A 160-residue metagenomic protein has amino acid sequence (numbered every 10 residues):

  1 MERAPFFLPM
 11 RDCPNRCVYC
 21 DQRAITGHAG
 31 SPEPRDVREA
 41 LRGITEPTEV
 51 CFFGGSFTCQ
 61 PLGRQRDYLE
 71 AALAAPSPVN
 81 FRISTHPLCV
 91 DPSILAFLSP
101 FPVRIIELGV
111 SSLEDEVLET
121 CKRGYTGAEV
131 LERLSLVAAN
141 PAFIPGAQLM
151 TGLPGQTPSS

Functional and structural regions predicted by a protein language model:
M1-R35: Canonical Radical SAM [4Fe-4S] cluster-binding loop centered on the CxxxCxxC motif and its immediate flanking residues
R23-T26, E119-Y125: Short glycine-enriched, charge-decorated loop/helix-capping segments at active-site entrances that position
I25, F53-G55, M150-G152: Short strand-loop junctions, especially beta-strand C-caps/beta-turns that link beta-sheets to coils or alpha-helices
G27-P34, S84-L88, P154-S159: Active-site mouth loops of central-metabolism enzymes
P32, D36, R64-D67, C121-E129 (+1 more regions): Alpha-helix N-cap and loop-to-helix initiation/capping positions
R38-T45: A short, N-terminal amphipathic alpha-helix
T45-R123, E132-S135, A139-N140: Conserved SAM/AdoMet-binding glycine-rich loop
V137-S159: Conserved strand-turn element in the central/C-terminal portion of the radical SAM core barrel that lines
